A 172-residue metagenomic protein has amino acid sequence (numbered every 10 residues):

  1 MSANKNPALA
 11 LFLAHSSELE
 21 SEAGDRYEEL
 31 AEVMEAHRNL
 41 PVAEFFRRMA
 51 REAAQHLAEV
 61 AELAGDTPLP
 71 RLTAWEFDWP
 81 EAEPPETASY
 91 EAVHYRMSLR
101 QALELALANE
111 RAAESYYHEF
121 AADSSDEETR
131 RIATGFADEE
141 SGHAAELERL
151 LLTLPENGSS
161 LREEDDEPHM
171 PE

Functional and structural regions predicted by a protein language model:
M1-E172: Iron-associated oxidoreductase/ferritin-like identity signal
